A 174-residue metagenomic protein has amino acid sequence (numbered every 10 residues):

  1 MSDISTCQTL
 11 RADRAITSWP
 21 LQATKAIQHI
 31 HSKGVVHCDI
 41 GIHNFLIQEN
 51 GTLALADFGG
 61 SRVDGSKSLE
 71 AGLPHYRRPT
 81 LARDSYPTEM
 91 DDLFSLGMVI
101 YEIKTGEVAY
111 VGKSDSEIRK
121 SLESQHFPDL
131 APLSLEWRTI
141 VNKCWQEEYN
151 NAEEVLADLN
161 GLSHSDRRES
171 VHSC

Functional and structural regions predicted by a protein language model:
S2-R11: AlphaC helix of the protein kinase catalytic domain
W19-P20: Activation segment signature within eukaryotic-like protein kinase domains
I27-Q48: Catalytic-loop of the protein kinase fold
H43-D84: Activation segment/activation loop of eukaryotic-type protein kinase catalytic domains
D92: Conserved catalytic-loop aspartate of Hanks-type protein kinases
L96-G106: Short, conserved alpha-helix in the C-lobe of eukaryotic-like protein kinase catalytic domains
G106-C174: Helical subdomain adjoining the active site within ATP-dependent kinase catalytic cores
